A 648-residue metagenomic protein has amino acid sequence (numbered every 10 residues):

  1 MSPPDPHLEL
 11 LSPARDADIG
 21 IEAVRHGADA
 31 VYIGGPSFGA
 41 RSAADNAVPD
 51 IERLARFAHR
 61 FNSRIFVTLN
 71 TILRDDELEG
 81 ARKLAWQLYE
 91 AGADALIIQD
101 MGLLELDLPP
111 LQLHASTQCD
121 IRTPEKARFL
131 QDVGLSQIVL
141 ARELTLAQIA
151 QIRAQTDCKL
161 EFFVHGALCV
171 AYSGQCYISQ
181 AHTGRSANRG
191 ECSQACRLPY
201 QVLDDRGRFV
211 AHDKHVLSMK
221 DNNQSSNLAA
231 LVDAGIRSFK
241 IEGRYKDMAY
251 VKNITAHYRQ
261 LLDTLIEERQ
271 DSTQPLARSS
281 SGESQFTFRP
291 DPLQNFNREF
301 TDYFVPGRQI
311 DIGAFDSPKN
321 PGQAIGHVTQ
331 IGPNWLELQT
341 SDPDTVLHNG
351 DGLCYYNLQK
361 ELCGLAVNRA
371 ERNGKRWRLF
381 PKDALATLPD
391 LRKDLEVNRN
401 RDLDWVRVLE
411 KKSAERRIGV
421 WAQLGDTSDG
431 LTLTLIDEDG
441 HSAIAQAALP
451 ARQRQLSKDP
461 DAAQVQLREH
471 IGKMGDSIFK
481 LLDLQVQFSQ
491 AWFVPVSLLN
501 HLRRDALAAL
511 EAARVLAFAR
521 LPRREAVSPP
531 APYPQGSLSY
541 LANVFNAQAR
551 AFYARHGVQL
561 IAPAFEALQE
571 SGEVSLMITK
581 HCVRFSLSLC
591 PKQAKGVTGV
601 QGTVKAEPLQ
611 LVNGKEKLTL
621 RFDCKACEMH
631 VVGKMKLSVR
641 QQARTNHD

Functional and structural regions predicted by a protein language model:
M1-H26, A30-I33, S37-A40, D50 (+5 more regions): Surface-exposed amphipathic alpha-helical tracts and adjacent flexible/coil segments at the periphery of soluble enzymes
A43-A47: An active-site metal/cofactor-coordinating segment within enzyme catalytic domains
I72-R74, G102-L103, D120: A short acidic, glycine/proline-enriched capping/turn motif at secondary-structure boundaries, especially helix N-cap
D94, L113-S116: A short, GP-enriched loop/loop-strand-helix hinge that lies immediately N-terminal to, or at the N-terminal rim
L104-P109: Short active-site loop/helix that positions an aromatic residue
R122-K126: Short, glycine/polar-rich helix-capping loops at beta-to-alpha or helix-loop-helix junctions that flank or form
